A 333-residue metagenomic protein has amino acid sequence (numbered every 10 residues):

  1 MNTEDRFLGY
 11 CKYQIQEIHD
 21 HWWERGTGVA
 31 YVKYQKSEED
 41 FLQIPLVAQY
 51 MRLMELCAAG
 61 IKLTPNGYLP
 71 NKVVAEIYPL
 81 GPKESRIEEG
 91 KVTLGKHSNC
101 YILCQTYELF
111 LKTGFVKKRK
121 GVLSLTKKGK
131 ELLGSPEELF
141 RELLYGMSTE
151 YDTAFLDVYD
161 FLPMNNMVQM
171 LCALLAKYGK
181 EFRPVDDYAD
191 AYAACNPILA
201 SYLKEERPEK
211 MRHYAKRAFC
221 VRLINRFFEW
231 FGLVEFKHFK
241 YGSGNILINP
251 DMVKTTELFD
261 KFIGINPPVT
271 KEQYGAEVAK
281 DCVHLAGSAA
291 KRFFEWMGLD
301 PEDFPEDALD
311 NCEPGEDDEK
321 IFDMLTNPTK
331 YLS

Functional and structural regions predicted by a protein language model:
N2-Q105, E131: Short, amphipathic alpha-helical interface elements at domain boundaries that mediate macromolecular binding
E24-K36, L46, E137-D187, K271-A289: Leucine-rich, amphipathic alpha-helical/linker segments
L63-T93, K180-R212: Short acidic, hydrophobic short linear motifs in intrinsically disordered regions
E89-N166: Internal, hydrophobic cores of structured domains that mediate oligomerization or house catalytic pockets within large
H97-K112, H213-W230: Short amphipathic alpha-helical interaction segments
R119-A154, E235-Y274: Accessory beta->alpha helical hairpin/"wing" motif in late/C-terminal subdomains of nucleic-acid enzymes
K291-E316: Acidic, low-complexity, intrinsically disordered interaction modules
